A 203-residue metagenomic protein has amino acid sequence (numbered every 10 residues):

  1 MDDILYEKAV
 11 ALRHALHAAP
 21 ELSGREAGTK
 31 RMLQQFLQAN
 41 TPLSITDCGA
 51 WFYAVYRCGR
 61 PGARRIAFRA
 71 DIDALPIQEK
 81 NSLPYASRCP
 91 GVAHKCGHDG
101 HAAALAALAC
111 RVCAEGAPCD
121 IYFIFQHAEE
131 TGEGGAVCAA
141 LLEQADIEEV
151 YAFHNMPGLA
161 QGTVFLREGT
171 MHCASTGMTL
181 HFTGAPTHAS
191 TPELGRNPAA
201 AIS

Functional and structural regions predicted by a protein language model:
M1-H94, A103-A106, C110-P118: Acidic/His- and Gly-rich active-site-bordering loop/insert found across diverse amide/peptide-bond hydrolases
L75, L83-A93, D99-G100, E115-S203: Histidine/acidic-residue-rich, glycine-tolerant segments that coordinate divalent metal ions
